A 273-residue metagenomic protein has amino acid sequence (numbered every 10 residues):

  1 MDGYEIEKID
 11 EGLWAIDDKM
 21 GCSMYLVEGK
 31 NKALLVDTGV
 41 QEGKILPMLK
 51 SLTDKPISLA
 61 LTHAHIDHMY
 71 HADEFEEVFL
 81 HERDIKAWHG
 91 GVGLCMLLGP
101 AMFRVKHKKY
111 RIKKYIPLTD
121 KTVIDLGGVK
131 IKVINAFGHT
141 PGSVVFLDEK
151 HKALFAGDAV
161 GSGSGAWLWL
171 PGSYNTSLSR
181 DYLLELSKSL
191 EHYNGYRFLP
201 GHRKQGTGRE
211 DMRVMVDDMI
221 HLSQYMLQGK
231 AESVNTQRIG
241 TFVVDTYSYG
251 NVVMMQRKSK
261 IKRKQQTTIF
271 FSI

Functional and structural regions predicted by a protein language model:
M1-D2, M20-S23, K44-M48, H63-D67 (+3 more regions): A generic local structural motif
D2-K50, V145-G161: Conserved beta-strand hairpin/beta-sheet module of binuclear metal-dependent hydrolase folds, prominently
G3-Y4, K8-E11, E82-N135, E149-K150 (+1 more regions): Metallo-beta-lactamase
A33, V40-Q41, K130-F137, P141-Q224: Metallo-beta-lactamase
V40-D125, S162, M215-Y225: Active-site HxH/HxHxD metal-binding segment of metal-dependent hydrolases
L184-I273: Accessory terminal helices/loops
